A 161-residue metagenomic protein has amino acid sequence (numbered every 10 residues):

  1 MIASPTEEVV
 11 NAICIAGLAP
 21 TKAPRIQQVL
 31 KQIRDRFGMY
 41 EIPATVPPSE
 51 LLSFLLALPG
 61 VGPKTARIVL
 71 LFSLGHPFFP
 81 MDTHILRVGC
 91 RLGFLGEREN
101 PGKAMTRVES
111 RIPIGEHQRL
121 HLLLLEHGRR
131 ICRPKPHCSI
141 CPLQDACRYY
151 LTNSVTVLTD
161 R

Functional and structural regions predicted by a protein language model:
I2-D160: Catalytic cores of DNA base-excision repair glycosylases
